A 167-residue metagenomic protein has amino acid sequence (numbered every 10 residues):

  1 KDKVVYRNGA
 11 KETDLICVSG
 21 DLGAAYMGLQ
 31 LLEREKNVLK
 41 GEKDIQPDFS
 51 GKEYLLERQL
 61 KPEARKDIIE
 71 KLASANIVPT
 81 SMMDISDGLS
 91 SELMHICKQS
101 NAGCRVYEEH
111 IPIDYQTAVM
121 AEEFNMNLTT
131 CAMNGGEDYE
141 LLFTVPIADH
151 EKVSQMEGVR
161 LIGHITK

Functional and structural regions predicted by a protein language model:
K1-D2, S74, P79-K167: Glycine-/charge-enriched secondary-structure boundary and capping motifs
K1-E35, H164: Glycine-rich anion-binding loops of enzyme active sites
D2-G9, L39-E42, G103-V106: Phosphate-handling active-site elements
D2-G9, L60, E70, T130-A132: A generic local secondary-structure boundary/capping motif
G28-F49: Short, compositionally biased
L39-G41, S50-Y54, M120-N125: Active-site phosphate/oxyanion-binding loops
K52-E63: Short, conserved active-site entrance elements at the starts or edges of catalytic domains
D67-S74: Histidine/acidic residue-rich metal-binding segments in metalloenzymes
